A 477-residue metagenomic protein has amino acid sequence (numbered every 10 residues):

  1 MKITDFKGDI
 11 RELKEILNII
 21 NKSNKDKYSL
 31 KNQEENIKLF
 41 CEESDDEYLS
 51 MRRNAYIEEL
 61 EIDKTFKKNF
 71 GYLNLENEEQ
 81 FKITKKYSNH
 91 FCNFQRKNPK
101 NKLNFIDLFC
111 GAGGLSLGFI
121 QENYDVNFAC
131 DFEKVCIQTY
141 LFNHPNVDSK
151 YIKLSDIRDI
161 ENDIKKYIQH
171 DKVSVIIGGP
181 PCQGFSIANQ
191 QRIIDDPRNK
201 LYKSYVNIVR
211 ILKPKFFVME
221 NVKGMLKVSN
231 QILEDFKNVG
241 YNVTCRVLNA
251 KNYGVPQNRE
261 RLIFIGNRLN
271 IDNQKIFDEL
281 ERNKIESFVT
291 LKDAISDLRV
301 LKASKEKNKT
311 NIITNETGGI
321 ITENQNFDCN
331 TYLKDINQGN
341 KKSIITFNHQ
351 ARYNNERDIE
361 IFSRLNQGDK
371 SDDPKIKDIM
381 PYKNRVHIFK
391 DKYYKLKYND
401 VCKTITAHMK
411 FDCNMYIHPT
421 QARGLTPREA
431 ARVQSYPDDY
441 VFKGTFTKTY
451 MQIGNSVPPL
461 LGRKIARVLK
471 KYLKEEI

Functional and structural regions predicted by a protein language model:
M1-K82, F91-C92, E323-I477: C-terminal target-recognition/interaction regions appended to catalytic cores
E76-I211, K223-K227: Core alpha/beta nucleotide-donor-binding catalytic domains of modification enzymes
N162-D163, L248-K251, I388-D391: Short alpha-helical segments and helix-capping/turn motifs at coil-helix boundaries
K166-H170, Q183, A188-M380: Class I S-adenosyl-L-methionine
G179, E220, I405-T406: Short beta-strand segments
P180-P181, P214, P256, P437 (+1 more regions): Proline-centered helix-kink/hinge sites
